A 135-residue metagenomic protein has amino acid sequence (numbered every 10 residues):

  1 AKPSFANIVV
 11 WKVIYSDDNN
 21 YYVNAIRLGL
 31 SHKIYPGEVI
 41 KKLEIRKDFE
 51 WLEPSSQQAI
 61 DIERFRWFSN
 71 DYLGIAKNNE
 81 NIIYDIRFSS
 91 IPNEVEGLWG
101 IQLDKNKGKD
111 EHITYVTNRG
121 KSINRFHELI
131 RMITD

Functional and structural regions predicted by a protein language model:
A1, A6-I8: PEST-like low-complexity intrinsically disordered regions enriched in Ser/Thr/Pro and acidic residues
I8-K12, S16-D135: Extracytosolic and intramembrane catalytic regions of membrane-associated proteins in envelope/secretory systems
